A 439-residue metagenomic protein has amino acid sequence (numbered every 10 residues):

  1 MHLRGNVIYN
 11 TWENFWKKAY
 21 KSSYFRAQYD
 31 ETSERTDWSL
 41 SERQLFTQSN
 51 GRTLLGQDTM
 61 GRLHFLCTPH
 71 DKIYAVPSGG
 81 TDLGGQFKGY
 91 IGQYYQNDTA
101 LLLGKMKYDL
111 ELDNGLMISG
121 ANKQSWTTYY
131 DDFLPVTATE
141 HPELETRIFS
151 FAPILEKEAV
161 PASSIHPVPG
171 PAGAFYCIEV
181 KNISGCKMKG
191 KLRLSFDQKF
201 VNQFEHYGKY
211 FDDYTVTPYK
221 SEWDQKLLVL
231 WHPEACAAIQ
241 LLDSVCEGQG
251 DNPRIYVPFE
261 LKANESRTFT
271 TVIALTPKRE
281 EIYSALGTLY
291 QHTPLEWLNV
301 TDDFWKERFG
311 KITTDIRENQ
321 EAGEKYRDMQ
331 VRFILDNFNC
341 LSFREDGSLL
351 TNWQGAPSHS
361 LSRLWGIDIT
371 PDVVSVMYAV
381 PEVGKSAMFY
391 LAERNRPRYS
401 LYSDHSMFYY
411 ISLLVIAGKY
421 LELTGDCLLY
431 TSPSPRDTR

Functional and structural regions predicted by a protein language model:
M1-R327: Terminal accessory carbohydrate-recognition/targeting modules of carbohydrate-active enzymes
N114-G115, G425, R439: Glycine-centered secondary-structure boundary/capping sites
P167-A174, S406, Y410, S432: Short capping loops/turns at secondary-structure boundaries
S184, P277, Y378, Y390 (+2 more regions): A very general structural signal that marks isolated residues within well-ordered alpha-helical segments
D251-P253, L421, S434: Short, functionally important structural connectors and interaction interfaces within domains
T301-T424, L429: Substrate-binding groove/exosite segments of carbohydrate-active enzymes
Y430-R439: Single conserved hydrophobic/aromatic residue that forms the stacking wall/gate of nucleotide- or nucleobase-binding
